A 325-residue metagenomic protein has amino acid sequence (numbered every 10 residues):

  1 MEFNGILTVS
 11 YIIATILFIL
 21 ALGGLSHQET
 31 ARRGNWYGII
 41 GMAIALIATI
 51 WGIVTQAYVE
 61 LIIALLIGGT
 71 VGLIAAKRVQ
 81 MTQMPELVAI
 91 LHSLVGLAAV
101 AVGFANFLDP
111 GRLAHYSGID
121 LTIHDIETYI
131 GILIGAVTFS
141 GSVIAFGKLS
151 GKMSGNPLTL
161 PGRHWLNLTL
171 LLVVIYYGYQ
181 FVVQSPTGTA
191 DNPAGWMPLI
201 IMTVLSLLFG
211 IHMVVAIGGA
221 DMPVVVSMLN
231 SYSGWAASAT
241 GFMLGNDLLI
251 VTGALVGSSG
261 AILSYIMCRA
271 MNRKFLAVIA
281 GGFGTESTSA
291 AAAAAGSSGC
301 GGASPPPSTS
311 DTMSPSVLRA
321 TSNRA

Functional and structural regions predicted by a protein language model:
E2-T15, G52-T70, H124-F139, N192-L205: Structural signature of hydrophobic alpha-helical transmembrane segments
T15, I40-A48, E60, A64-G68 (+11 more regions): Alpha-helical transmembrane segments in multi-pass membrane proteins
L17-R32, G69-V88, S142-P157, F209-M222 (+1 more regions): C-terminal ends of transmembrane helices
R32-G41, L61-A64, Q83-V95, P157-N167 (+1 more regions): Cytoplasmic-side transmembrane-helix entry/capping segments in multi-pass membrane proteins
T49-I62, I74-Q83, V100-S117, V182-T189: Transmembrane alpha-helix boundary signature
A105-I119, V183-D191, V224, S231-V251: Transmembrane helix-loop junctions at the membrane interface of multipass transporters and ion channels
L255-A303: Membrane-interfacial segments at transmembrane helix termini in multi-pass membrane proteins
S298-C300, S304-R324: Low-acidity, Ser/Thr- and Arg-rich intrinsically disordered low-complexity segments
